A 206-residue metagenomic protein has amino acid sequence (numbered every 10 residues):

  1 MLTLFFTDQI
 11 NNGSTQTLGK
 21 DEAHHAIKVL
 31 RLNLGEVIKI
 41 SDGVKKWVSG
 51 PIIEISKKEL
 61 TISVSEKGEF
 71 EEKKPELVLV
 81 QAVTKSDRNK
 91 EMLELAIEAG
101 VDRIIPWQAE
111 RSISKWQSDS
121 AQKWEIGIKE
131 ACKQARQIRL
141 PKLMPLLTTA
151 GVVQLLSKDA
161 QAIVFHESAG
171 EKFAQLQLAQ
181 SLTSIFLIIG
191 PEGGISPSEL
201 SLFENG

Functional and structural regions predicted by a protein language model:
M1-F70: N-terminal positively charged helical leader segments and presequences
Q9-T17, I55-E59, G68-E72, S118 (+2 more regions): Short, glycine- and charge-enriched coil/turn segments that flank and shape catalytic ligand pockets
S14, L34-E36, K46-V48, K58-L60 (+5 more regions): A generic structural signal for short beta-strands and their flanking turns/coil linkers
E69-V164: RNA substrate-binding interface of SAM-dependent RNA methyltransferases
Q180-G206: A glycine-rich beta-strand to alpha-helix segment that forms a phosphate/ribose-binding loop at ligand/cofactor sites
